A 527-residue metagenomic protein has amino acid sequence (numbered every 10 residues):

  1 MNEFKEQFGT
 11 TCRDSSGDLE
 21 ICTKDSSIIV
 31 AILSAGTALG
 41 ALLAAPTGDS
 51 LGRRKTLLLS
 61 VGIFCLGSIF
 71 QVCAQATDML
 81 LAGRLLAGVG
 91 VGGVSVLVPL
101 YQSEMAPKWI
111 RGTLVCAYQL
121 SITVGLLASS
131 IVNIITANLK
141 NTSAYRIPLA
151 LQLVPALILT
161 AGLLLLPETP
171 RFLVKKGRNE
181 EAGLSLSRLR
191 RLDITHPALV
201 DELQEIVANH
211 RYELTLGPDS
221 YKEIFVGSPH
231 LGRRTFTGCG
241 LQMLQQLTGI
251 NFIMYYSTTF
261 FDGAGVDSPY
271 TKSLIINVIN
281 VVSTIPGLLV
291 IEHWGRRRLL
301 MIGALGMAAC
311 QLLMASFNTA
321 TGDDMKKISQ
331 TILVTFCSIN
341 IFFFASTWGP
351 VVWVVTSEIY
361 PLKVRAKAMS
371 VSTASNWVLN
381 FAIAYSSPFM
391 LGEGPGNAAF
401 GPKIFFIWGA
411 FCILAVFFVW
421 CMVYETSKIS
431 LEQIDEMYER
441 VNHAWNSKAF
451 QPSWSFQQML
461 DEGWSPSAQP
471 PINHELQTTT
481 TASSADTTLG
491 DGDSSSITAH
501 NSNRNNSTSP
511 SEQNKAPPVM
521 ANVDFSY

Functional and structural regions predicted by a protein language model:
M1-S187, I194, H210-Y527: Alpha-helical transmembrane bundle of multi-pass membrane proteins
R188-E202: Short intracellular "coupling" helices and adjacent cytoplasmic loop segments at the cytosolic face of multi-pass
L199-Y212: Cytosol/matrix-facing amphipathic helices and coiled-coil assembly/linker segments of eukaryotic membrane proteins
